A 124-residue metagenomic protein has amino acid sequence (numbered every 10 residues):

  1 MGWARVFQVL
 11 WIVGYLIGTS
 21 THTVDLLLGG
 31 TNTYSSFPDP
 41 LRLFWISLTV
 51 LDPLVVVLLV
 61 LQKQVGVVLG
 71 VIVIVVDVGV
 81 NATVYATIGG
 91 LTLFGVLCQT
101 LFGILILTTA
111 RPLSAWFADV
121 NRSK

Functional and structural regions predicted by a protein language model:
M1-K124: Topology signature of small-to-medium multi-pass alpha-helical membrane proteins
